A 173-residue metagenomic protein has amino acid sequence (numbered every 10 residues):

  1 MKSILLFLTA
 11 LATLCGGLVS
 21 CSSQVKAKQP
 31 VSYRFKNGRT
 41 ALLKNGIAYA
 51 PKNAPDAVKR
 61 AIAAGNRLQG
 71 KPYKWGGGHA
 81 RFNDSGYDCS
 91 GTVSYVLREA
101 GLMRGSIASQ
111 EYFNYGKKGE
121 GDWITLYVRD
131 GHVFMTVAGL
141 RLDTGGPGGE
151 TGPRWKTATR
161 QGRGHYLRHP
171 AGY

Functional and structural regions predicted by a protein language model:
M1-L8: Bacterial N-terminal signal peptides that target proteins for export
T9-L14: Hydrophobic helical h-region of N-terminal Sec-dependent signal peptides in bacterial secretory/periplasmic proteins
C15-R39: Bacterial Sec signal peptide processing site at the extreme N-terminus
Y33-A64: N-terminal low-complexity, Pro/Thr/Ser-rich intrinsically disordered segments that act as propeptides or flexible
G46-I47, G76-R81, Q110-Y115: Short linear capping/connector segments at secondary-structure termini
P51-P55, K59-I62, S94, A100-Y173: ...with weaker cross-activation on analogous glycine-rich loops/strands in unrelated enzymes
N66-G86: Active-site nucleophile-His-acid catalytic modules used for acyl/amide transfer and hydrolysis across diverse enzymes
R81-A100: Active-site nucleophilic cysteine motif
